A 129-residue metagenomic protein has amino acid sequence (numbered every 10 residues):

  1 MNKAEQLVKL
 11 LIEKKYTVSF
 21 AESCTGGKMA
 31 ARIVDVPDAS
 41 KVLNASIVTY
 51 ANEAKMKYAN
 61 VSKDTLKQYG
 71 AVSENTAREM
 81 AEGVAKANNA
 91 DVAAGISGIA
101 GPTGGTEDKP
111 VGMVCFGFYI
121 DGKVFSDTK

Functional and structural regions predicted by a protein language model:
M1-K129: Short alpha-helical segments enriched in small residues
